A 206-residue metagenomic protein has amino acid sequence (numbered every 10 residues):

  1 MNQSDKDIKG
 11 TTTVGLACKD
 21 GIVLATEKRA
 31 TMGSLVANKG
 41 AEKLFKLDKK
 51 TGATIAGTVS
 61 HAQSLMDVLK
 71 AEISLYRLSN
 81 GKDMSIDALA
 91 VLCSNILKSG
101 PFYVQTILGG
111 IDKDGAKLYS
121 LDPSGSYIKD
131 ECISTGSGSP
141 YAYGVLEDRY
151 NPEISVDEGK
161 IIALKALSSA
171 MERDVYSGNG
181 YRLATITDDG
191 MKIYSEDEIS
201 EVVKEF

Functional and structural regions predicted by a protein language model:
M1-F102, I128, I133-I161, V175-S177 (+1 more regions): Conserved short S/T/G-enriched processing/targeting/catalytic segments and their helical context
I22, A116-S120, L183, M191: Hydrophobic beta-strand positions in blades of beta-propellers and related beta-sheet-rich domains
F45, T54-A56, I107-G109, D122 (+1 more regions): Residues in well-ordered beta-strands of folded domains
Y103, I107-I133: A mid-sequence, solvent-exposed acidic-amphipathic segment
V104-A116, E172-T185: Conserved phosphate-donor
K165-M171: C-terminal catalytic subdomain
